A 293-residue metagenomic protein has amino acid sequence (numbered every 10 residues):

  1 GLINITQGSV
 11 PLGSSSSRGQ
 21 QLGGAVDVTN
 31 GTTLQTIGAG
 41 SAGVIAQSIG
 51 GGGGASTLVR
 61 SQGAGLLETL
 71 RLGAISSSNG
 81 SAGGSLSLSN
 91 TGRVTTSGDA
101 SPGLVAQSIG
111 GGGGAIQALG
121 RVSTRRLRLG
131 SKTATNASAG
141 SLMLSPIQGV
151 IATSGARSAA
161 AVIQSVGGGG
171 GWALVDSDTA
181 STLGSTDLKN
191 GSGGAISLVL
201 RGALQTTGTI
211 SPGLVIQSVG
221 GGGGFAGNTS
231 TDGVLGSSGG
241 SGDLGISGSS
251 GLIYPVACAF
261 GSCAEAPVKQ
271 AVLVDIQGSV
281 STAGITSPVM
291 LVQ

Functional and structural regions predicted by a protein language model:
G1-T6, V10-A42, I49-S101, I109-A159 (+2 more regions): Surface-exposed loop/turn motifs in large extracellular/passenger domains
P288-Q293: Short, intrinsically disordered, charge-balanced linker/junction segments flanking boundaries in proteins
